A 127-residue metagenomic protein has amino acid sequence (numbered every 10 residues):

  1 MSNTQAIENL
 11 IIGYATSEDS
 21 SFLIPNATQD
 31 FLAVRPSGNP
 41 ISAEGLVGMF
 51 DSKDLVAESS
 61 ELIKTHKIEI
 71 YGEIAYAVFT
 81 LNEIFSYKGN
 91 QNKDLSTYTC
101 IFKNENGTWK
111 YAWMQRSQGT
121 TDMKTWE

Functional and structural regions predicted by a protein language model:
T4-N9, S20-Y71: A solvent-exposed, acidic/Ser-Thr-rich amphipathic alpha-helical stretch
A27, L81-E83, Q115: Short beta-strand segments enriched in hydrophobic/aromatic residues within well-folded beta-rich domains
V34, V78-T80, A112: Beta-strand residues in well-ordered beta-sheet regions across diverse protein folds
S60-I63, V78-T80, K93-Y98: Short, surface-exposed coil-to-beta transition loops
G72-E83: A short hydrophobic beta-strand element
I84-K93: Short, cysteine-centered beta-strand-loop-beta hairpins and adjacent loop/turn segments enriched in charged/polar
L95-T125: Short beta-strand edge/turn micro-motifs at domain boundaries
